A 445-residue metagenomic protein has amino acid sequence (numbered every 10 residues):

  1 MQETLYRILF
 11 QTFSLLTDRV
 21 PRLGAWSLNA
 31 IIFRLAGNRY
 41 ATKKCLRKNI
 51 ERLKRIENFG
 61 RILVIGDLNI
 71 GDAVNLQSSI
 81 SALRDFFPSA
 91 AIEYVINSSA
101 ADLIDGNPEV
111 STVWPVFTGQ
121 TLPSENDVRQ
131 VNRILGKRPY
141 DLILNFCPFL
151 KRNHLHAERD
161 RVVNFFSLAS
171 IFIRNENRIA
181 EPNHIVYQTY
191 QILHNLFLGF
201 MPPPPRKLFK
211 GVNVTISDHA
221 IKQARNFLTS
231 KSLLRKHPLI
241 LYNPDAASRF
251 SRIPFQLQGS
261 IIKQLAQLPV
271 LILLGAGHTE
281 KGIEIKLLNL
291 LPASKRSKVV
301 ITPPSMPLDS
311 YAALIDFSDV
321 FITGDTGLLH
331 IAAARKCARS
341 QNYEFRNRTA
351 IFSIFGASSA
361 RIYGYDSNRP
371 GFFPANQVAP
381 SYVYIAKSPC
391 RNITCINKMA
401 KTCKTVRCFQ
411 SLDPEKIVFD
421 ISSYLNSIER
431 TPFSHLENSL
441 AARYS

Functional and structural regions predicted by a protein language model:
Q2-R22, V110, W114-N213, L234-P244 (+4 more regions): Conserved nucleotide-diphosphate donor binding/catalytic pocket of glycan-assembly enzymes
Q11-R47, N177-L239, K404-R407, L412-E415 (+2 more regions): A nucleotide-sugar donor-handling region in carbohydrate enzymes
K48-N183, S310-A313, S318-V320, L329 (+1 more regions): Active-site and donor-binding regions of nucleotide-sugar-utilizing enzymes
R61-V64, C147, T215, H219 (+3 more regions): Active-site donor-nucleotide binding/catalytic segment of nucleotide-sugar enzymes
R84-F87, I134-L135, F200-M201, L228-R235 (+2 more regions): Alpha-helix termini
A100-I104, K151-N153, F250, T279-K286 (+1 more regions): Short, charged/polar "capping" segments at the starts of alpha-helices and the immediately preceding loops
R129, I253-A357: Donor-binding and catalytic core of enzymes assembling or modifying cell-surface/extracellular glycoconjugates
A333-S445: Nucleotide-sugar donor-binding patch of glycosyltransferase catalytic domains
